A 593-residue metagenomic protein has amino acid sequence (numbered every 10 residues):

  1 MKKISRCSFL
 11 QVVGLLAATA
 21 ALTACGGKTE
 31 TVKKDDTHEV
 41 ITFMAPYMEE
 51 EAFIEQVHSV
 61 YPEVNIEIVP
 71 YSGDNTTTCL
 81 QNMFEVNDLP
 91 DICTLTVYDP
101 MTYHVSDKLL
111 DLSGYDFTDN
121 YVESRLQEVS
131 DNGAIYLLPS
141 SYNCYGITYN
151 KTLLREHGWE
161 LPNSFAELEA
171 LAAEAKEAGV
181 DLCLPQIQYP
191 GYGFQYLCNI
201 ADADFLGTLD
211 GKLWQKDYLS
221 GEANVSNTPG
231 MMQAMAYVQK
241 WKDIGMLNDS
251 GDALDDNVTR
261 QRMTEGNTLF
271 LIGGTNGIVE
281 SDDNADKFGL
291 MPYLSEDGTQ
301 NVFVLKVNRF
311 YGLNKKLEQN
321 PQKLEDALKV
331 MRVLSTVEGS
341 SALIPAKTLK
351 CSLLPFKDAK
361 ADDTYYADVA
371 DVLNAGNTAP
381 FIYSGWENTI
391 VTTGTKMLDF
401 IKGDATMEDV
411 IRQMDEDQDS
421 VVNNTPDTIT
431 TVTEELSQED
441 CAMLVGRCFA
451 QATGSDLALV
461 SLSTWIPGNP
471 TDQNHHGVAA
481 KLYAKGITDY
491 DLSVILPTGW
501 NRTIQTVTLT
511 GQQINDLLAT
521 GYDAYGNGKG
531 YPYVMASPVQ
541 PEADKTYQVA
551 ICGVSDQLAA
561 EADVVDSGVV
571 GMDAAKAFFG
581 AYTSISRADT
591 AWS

Functional and structural regions predicted by a protein language model:
K2-S5, L10-M101, F117, L161 (+3 more regions): Conserved N-terminal structural module of periplasmic/extracytoplasmic solute-binding proteins
E49-E50, L305, A346-L353, Y366-Q418: C-terminal capping/gating helix-and-loop segments adjacent to ligand/active sites or protein-protein/ligand interfaces
S59, D282-A346: Extracytoplasmic/periplasmic substrate-recognition and gating elements
D91, T118-L153, D181-I187, E296-V304 (+1 more regions): A structural signal for short loop-to-beta-strand junctions that line the ligand-binding cleft of periplasmic/secreted
T96-G146, E160, Y196-C198, G207 (+1 more regions): Hinge/lid segment of periplasmic solute-binding proteins
Y136-L138, Y145, E169-E222, Q239: Extracytoplasmic/periplasmic solute-binding protein
D217-D252: Glycine-centered hinge/linker elements that transmit conformational signals in sensory and ligand-binding systems
E416, V422-S593: Catalytic centers of hydrolytic enzymes
